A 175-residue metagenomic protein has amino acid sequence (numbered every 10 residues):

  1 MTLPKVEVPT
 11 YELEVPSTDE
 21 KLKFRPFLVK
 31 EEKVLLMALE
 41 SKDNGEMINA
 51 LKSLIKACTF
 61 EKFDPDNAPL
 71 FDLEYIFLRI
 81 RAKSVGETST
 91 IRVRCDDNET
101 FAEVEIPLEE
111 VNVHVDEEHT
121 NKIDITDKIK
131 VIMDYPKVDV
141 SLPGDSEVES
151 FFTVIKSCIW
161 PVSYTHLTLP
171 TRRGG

Functional and structural regions predicted by a protein language model:
M1-F63: N-terminal, positively charged regions that mediate nucleic acid binding
M1-T18, K62-T126, R172: Charged interaction scaffolds used for protein-protein
L22-P26, E103-E109, I132-Y135: Short amphipathic beta-strand/extended segments with alternating polar/hydrophobic composition
E31, H114-Y164: Domain-exit/linker segments immediately C-terminal to small folded modules
N44-I48, D66, G144, V148: Intrinsic-disorder-associated interaction segments
A50-A57, E74-A82, S150-P161: Short, hydrophobic/amphipathic alpha-helical patches that form generic packing surfaces within helical domains
T165-T171: Conserved small/polar residues in nucleotide/adenosyl-binding loops
